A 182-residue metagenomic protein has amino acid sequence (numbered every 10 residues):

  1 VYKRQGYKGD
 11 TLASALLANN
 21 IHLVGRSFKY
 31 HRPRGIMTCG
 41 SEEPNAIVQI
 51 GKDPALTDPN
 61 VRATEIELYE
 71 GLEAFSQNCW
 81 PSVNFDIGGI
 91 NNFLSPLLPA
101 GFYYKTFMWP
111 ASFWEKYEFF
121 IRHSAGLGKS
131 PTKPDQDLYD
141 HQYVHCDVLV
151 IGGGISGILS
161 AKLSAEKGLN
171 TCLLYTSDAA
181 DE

Functional and structural regions predicted by a protein language model:
V1-Q5, Y175-D181: Conserved small/polar residues in nucleotide/adenosyl-binding loops
T11, D53, S156: Short, glycine-/Ser/Thr-/acidic-enriched flexible segments
T11-H22: Short amphipathic, charge-patterned alpha-helical segments
F28-I151: Fe-S ferredoxin-like electron-transfer domains and their immediately adjacent linker/connector regions across
F28-K29, I155, S177: Short, ordered loop/turn segments at secondary-structure junctions
D147-C172: N-terminal Rossmann-like FAD-binding beta1-loop-alpha1 element of flavoenzymes
